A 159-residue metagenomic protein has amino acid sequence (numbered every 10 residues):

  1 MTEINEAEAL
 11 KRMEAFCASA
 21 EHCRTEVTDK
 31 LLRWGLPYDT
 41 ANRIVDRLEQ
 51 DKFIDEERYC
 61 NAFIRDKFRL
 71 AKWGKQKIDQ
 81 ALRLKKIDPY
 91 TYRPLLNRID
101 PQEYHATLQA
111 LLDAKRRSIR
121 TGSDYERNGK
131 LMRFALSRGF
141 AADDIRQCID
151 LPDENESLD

Functional and structural regions predicted by a protein language model:
M1-D159: An alpha-helical, amphipathic repeat domain used for nucleic-acid recognition, typified by the mTERF helical solenoid
